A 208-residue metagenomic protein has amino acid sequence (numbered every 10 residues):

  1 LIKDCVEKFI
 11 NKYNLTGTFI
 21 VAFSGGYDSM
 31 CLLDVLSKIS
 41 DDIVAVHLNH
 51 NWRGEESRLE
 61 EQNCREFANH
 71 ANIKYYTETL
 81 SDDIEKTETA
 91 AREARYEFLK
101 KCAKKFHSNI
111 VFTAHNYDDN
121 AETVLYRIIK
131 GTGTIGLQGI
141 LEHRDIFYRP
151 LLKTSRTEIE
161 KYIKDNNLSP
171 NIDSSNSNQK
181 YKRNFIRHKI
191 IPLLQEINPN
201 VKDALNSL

Functional and structural regions predicted by a protein language model:
L1-I191: Core alpha/beta nucleotide-donor-binding catalytic domains of modification enzymes
A91, L193-L208: An accessory alpha-helical subdomain
